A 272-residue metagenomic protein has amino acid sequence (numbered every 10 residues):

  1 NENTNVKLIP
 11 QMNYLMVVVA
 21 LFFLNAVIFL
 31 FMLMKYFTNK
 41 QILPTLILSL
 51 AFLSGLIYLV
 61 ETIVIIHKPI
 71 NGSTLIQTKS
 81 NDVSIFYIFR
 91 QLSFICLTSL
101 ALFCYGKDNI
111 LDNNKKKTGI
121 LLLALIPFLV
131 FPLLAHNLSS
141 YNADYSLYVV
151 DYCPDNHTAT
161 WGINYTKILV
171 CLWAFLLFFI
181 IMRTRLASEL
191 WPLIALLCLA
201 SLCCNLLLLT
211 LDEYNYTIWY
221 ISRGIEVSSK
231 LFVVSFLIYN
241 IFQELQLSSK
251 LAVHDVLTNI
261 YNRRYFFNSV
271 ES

Functional and structural regions predicted by a protein language model:
N1-V6, G55-I180, S201-C204: Alpha-helical transmembrane segments of multi-pass integral membrane proteins
N5-K107, T217-V233: Individual alpha-helical transmembrane segments in multi-pass integral membrane proteins
V18-L21, N137-Q246: Interfacial "cap-and-anchor" motif at the non-cytosolic start of specific transmembrane alpha-helices
L30-M34, L177-F179, S248: Generic hydrophobic alpha-helical segments
N39-F52, K117-L121, L186-L197: Membrane-interfacial loop-to-transmembrane alpha-helix junctions, especially the N-terminal start
L111-N113, E244-L251: Short, Lys/Arg-enriched, Gly/Pro-containing loop segments at transmembrane-helix junctions of multi-pass membrane
S249-N268: Conserved nucleotide-binding and Mg2+-coordinating catalytic segments in signaling enzymes
